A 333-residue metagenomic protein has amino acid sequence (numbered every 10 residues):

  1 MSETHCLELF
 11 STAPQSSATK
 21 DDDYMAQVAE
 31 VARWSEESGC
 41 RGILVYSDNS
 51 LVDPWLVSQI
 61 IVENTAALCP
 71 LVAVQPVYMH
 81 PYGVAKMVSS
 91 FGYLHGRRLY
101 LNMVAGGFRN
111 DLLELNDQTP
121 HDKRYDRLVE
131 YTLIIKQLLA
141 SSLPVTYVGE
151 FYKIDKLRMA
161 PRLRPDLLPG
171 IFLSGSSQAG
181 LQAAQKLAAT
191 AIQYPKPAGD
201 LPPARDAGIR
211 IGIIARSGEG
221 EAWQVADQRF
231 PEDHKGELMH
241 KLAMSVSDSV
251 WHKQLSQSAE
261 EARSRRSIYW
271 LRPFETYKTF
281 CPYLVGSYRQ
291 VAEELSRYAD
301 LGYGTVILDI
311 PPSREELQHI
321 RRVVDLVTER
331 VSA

Functional and structural regions predicted by a protein language model:
M1-A67, L168-P169: N-terminal beta1-alpha1-beta2 module of alpha/beta enzyme domains
S2, R33-E37, S58-A67, V88 (+4 more regions): Acidic (Asp/Glu)-rich catalytic clusters
S2-E3, L115-N116, H121-L163, A198-R297: An alpha-helical appendage that flanks or caps ligand/catalytic pockets
E3-T12, I43-V45, C69-V74, L99-M103 (+4 more regions): Hydrophobic faces of well-ordered beta-strands that scaffold small-molecule active sites in alpha/beta enzyme cores
C6-A26, A73-V77, P81, L167-S176 (+2 more regions): Active-site mouth loops of central-metabolism enzymes
Q27-S47, A183-Q193, R297-G304: Catalytic domains of carbohydrate-active enzymes, especially glycoside hydrolases
I43-P54, V77-Y82, Q193-D200, A215-S217 (+2 more regions): Acidic-and-aromatic substrate-binding clefts and catalytic sites of carbohydrate-active enzymes
P54-V72, R127, Y131, R321-A333: Alpha-helix-loop-beta-strand connector modules within alpha/beta enzyme cores
